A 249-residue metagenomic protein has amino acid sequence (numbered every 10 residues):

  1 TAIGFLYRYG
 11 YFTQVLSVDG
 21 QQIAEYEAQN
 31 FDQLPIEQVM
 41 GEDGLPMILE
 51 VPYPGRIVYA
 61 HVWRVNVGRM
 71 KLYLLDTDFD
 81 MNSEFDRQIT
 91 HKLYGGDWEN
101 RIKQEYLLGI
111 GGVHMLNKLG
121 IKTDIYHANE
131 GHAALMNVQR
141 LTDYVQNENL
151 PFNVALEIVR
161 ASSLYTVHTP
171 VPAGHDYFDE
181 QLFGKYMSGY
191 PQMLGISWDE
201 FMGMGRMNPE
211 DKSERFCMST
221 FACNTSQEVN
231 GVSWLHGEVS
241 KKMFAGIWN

Functional and structural regions predicted by a protein language model:
T1-N249: Catalytic cores of carbohydrate-active enzymes across secretory and cytosolic contexts
